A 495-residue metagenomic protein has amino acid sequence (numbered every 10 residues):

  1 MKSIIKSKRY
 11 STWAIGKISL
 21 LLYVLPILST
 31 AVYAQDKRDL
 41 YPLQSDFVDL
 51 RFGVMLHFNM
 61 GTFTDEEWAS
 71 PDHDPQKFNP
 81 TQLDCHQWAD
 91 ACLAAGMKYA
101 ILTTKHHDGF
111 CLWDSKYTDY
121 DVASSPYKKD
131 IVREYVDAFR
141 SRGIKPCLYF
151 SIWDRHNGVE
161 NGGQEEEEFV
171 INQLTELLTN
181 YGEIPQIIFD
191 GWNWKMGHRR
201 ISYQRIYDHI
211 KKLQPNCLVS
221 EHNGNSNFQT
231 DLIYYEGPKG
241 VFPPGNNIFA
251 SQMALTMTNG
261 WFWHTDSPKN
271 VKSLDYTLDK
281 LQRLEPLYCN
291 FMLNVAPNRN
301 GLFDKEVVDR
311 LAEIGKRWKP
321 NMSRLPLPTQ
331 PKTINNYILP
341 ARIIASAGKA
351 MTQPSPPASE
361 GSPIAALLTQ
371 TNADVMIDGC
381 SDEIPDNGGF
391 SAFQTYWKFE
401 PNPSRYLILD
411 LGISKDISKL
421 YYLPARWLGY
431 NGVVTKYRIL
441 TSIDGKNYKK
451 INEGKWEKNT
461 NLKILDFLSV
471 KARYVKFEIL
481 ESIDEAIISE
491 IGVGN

Functional and structural regions predicted by a protein language model:
M1-I15: N-terminal secretory signal peptides that target proteins for export/translocation
K17-S29: Bacterial N-terminal signal peptides
T30-A34: Sec/Tat signal peptide C-region and signal peptidase I cleavage site
Q35-M351, Y421-L423, N459: Mature catalytic domains of secreted/periplasmic carbohydrate-active enzymes
D46, A91, L177-L178, L409-L411 (+3 more regions): A general structural signal for stabilizing positions within well-ordered secondary structure
M55, I101, K145-C147, I408-D410 (+4 more regions): Residues within well-ordered beta-strands of beta-sheet-rich folds
R324-I417, A425-G432, E453, E490-G492: Disordered, acidic Ser/Thr/Pro-rich linker "stalks" and the adjacent N-terminal cap of the next globular domain
E400-R405, K415, R426-N495: Trp- and acidic/polar-enriched beta-sheet ligand-binding modules for extracellular glycan and matrix recognition
